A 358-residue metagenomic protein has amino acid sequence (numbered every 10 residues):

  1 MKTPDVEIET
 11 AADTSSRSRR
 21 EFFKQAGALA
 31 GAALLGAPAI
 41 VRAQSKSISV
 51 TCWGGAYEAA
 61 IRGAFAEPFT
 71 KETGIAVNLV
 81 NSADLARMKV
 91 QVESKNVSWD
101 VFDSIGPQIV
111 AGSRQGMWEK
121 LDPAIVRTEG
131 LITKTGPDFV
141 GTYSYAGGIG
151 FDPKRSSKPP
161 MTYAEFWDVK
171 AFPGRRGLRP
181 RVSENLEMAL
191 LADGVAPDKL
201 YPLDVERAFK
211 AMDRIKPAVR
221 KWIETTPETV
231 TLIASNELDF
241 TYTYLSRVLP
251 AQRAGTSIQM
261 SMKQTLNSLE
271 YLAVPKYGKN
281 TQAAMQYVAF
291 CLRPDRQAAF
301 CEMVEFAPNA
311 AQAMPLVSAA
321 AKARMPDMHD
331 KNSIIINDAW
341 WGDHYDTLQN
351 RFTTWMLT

Functional and structural regions predicted by a protein language model:
M1-E21, A28-L35: N-terminal secretory signal peptides
Q44-G112: Early extracytoplasmic/lumenal segment of secretory-pathway proteins
G55-A60, V97-A234: Extracytoplasmic ligand-binding site segments that recognize negatively charged/polar headgroups
Q108-S113, A234, D239-S257: A ligand-binding cleft/hinge motif common to bilobed small-molecule-binding domains
T128-L131, Y145, E206-I215, Q252-G278 (+1 more regions): Periplasmic-binding protein-like
G148-R155, L190-V195, L269-A283, V288 (+1 more regions): A bilobed periplasmic-binding-protein/Venus flytrap-type ligand-binding module shared by bacterial periplasmic
G174-N185, C291-A313: Periplasmic-binding protein-like
A298-T358: C-terminal capping/gating helix-and-loop segments adjacent to ligand/active sites or protein-protein/ligand interfaces
